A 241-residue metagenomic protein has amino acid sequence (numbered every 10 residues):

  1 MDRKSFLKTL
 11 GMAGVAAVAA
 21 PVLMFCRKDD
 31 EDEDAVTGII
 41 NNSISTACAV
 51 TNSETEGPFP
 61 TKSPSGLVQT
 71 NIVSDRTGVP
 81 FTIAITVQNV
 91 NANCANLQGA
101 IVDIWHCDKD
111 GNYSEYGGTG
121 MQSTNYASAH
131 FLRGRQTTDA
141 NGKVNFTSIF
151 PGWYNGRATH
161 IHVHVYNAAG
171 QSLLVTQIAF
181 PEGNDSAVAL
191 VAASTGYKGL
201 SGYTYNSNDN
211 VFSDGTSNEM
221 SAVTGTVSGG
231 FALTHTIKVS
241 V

Functional and structural regions predicted by a protein language model:
M1-G14, D29-D30: N-terminal secretory signal peptides and thylakoid transit peptides that target proteins across membranes
K8-G11, V15, V227-L233: C-terminal region/CTD detector
M24-F25: C-terminal motif of bacterial Sec signal peptides marking the signal peptidase cleavage site
A35-G215, T234, K238-V241: Beta-strand-dominated extracellular/periplasmic modules and repeats in secreted or surface-exposed proteins
P151-Y154, A222-S228: Exposed beta-sheet edge/beta-hairpin loop segments within beta-rich domains
F212-G225: Low-complexity, intrinsically disordered Gly/Pro/Thr-rich segments
